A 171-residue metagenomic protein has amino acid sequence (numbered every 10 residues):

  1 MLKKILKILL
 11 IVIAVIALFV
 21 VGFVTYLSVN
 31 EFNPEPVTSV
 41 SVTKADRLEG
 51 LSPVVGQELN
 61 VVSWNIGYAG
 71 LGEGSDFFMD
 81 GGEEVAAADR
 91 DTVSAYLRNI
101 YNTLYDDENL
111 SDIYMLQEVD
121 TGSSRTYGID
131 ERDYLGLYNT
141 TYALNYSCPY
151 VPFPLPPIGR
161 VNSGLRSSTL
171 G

Functional and structural regions predicted by a protein language model:
K4-L137, N145-L155, G159-N162: N-terminal, active-site-proximal structural segment of metallo-dependent hydrolase catalytic domains
N162-S163, S168-L170: A substrate-binding/cap region within the structured catalytic cores of diverse enzymes
